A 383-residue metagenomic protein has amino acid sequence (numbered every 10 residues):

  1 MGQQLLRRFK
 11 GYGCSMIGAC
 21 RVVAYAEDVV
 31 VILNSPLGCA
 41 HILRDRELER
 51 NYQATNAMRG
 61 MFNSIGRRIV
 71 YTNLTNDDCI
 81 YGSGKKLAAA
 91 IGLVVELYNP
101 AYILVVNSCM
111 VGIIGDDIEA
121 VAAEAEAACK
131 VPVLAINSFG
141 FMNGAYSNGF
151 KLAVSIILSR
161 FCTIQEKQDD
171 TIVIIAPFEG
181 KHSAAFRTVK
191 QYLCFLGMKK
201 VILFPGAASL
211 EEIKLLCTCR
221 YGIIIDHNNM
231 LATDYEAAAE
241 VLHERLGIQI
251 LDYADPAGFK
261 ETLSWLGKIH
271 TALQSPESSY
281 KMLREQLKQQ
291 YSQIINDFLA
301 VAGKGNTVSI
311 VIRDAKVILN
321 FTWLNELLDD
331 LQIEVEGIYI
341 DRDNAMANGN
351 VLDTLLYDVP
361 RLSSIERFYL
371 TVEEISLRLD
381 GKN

Functional and structural regions predicted by a protein language model:
M1-N383: An N-terminal assembly and electron-transfer interface module characteristic of large anaerobic redox and radical
